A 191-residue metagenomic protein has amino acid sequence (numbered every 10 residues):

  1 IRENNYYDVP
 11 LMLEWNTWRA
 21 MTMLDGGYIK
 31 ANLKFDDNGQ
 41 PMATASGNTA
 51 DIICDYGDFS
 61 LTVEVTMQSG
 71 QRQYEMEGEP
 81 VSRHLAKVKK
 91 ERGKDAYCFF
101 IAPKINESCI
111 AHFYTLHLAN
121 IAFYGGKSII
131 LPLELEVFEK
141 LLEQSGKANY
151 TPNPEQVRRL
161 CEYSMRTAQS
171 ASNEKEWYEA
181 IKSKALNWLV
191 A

Functional and structural regions predicted by a protein language model:
I1-V190: Catalytic core segments in nucleotide and nucleic-acid processing enzymes
